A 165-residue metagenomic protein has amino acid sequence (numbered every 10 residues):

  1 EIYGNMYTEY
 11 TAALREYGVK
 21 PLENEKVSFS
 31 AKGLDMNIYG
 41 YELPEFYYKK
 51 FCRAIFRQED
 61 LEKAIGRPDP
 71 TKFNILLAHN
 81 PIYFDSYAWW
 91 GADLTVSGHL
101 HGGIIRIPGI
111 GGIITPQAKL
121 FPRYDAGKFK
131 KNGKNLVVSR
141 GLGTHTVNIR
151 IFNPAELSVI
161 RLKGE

Functional and structural regions predicted by a protein language model:
E1, E25-K26, Y41-L43, N80 (+2 more regions): Active-site metal-binding loops of divalent metal-dependent hydrolases
G4, T8-V19, A31-N74, F84-D85 (+1 more regions): Binuclear metal-dependent hydrolase catalytic cores centered on His/Asp/Glu-rich metal-binding motifs
A13-Y17, S28, W90, K128: Alpha-helical structural signal in soluble globular domains
E25-K32, D125-K131: Short acidic-hydrophobic surface loop/beta-edge motif
I75, N80-S158: Conserved beta-sheet core of the metallophosphoesterase superfamily
I160-E165: Short beta-strand-to-coil "C-cap" segments at the C-terminal boundary of structured domains/repeats, marking
